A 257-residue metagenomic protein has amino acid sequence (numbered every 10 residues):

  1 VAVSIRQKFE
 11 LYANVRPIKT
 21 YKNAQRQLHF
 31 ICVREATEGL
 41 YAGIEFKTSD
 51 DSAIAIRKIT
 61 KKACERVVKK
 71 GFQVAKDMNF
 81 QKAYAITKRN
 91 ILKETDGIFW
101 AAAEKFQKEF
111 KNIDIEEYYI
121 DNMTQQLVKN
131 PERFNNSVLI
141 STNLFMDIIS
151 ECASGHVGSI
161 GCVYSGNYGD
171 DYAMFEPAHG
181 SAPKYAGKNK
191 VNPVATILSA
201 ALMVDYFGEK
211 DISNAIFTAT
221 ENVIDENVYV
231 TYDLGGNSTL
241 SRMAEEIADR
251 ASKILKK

Functional and structural regions predicted by a protein language model:
V1-A53, L144: N-terminal glycine-rich phosphate/adenylate-binding segment common to multiple enzyme folds
V3-Y21, F110-Y119, C162-E176: Short, acidic/small-residue loops that bind anionic groups at enzyme active sites
A13-N14, L28-C32, G39, K82-Y84 (+5 more regions): Structural motif
Q27, Q126-N227: Glycine-rich phosphate/nucleotide-binding loop
S49-N122: Glycine-rich phosphate/diphosphate-binding loop of Rossmann-like nucleotide-binding domains
M78-T87, F110-Y118, E209-A215, D225-N237 (+1 more regions): Flexible, glycine/charged-enriched surface loops at secondary-structure junctions
T239-K257: Phosphate-binding loop/pocket of nucleotide- and phosphate-handling active sites
